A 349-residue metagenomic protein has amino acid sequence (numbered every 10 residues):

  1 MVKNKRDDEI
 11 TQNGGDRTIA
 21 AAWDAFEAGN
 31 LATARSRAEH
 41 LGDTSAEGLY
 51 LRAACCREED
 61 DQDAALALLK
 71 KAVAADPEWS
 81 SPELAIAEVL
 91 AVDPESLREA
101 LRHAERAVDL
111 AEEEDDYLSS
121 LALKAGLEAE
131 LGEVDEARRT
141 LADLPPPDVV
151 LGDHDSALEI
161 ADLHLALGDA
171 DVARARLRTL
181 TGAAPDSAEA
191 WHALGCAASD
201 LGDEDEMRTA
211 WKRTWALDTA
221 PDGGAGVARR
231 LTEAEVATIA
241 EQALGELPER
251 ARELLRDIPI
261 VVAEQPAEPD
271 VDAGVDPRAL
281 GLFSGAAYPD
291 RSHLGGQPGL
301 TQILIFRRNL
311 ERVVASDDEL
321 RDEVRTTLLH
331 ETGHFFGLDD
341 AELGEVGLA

Functional and structural regions predicted by a protein language model:
I10-D43, E47-D60, A67, A85-V92: Alpha-helical segment of the N-proximal tetratricopeptide repeat
A28, E59, D93-P94, L131 (+2 more regions): Structural motif corresponding to the intra-repeat A-B loop/turn of tetratricopeptide repeats
D43, P77, E112-D115, V149-L151 (+2 more regions): Short coil turns that delineate tetratricopeptide repeat
G48, P82, D116-S120, S156 (+2 more regions): TPR alpha-solenoid repeat register
D109, P146, G182, A188 (+1 more regions): TPR/TPR-like (Sel1-like) alpha-helical repeat modules
L282-R325, F335-A349: Active-site scaffold of zinc-dependent metalloenzymes
